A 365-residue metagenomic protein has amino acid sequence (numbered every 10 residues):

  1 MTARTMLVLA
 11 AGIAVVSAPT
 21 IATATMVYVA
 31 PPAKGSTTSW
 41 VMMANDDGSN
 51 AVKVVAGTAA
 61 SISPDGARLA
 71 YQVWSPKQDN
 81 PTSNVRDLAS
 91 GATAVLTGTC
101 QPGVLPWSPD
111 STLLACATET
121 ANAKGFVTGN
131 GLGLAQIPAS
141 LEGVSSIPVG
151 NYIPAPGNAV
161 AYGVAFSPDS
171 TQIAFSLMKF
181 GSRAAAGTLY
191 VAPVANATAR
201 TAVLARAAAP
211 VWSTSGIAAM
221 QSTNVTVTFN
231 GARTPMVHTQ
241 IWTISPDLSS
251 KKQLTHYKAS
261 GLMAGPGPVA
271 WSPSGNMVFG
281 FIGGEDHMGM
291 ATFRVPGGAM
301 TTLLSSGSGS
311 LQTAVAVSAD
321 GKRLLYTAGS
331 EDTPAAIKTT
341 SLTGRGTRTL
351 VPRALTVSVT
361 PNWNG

Functional and structural regions predicted by a protein language model:
M1-A24: Secretory targeting and sorting signals
T20-G365: Sequence signature of WD/YWTD-type beta-propeller architectures
